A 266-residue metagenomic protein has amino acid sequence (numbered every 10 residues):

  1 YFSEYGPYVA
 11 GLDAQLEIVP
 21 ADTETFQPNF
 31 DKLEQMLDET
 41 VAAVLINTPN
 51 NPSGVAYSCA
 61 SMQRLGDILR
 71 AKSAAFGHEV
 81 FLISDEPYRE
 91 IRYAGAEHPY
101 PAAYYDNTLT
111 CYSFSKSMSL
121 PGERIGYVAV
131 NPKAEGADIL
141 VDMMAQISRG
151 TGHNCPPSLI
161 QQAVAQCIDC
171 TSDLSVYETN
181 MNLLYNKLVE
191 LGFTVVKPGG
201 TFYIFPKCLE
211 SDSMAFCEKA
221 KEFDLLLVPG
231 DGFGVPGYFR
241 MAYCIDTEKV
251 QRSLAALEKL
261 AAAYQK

Functional and structural regions predicted by a protein language model:
Y1-K266: PLP-dependent class I/II
